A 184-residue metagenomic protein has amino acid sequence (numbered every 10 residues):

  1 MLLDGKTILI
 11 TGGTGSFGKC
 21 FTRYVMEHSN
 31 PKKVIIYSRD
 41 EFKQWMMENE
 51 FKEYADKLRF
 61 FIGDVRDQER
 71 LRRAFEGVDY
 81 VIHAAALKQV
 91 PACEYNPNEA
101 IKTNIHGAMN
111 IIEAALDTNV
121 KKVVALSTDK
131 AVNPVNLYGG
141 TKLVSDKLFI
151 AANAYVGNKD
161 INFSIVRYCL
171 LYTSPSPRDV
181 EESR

Functional and structural regions predicted by a protein language model:
T11-Y24: N-terminal Rossmann NAD(P)H-binding glycine-rich loop of SDR-like oxidoreductase domains
N30-K43: Conserved glycine-rich Rossmann-like NAD(P)H-binding loop of the short-chain dehydrogenase/reductase
M47-A55: Short, conserved SAM-binding/catalytic segment of Class I S-adenosyl-L-methionine-dependent methyltransferases
I62-Y80: Conserved Rossmann-fold cofactor-binding substructure of NAD(P)-dependent oxidoreductases
Y80-H83, L87-L143, K147, A151-N153 (+1 more regions): Conserved Rossmann-fold NAD(P)-dependent oxidoreductase catalytic core, especially the SDR/UDP-sugar
Y172-D179: Conserved small/polar residues in nucleotide/adenosyl-binding loops
